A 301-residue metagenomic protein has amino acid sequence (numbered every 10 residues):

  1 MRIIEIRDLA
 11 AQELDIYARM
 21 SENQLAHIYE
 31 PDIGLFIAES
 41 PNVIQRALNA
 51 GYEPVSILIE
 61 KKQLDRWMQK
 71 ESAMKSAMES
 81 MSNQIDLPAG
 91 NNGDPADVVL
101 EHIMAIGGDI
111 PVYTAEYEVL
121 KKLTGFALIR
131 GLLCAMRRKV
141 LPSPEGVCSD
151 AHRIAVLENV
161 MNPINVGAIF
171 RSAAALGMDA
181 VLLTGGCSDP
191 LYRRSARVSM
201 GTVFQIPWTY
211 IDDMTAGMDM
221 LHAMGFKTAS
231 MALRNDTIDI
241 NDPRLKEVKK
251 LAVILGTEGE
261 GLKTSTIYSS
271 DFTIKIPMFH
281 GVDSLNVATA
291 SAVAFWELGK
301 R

Functional and structural regions predicted by a protein language model:
M1-W67, C187-S188: Boundary-proximal intrinsically disordered activation/regulatory segments immediately upstream of a helical core
I4, Q84-G93, K139-D236: RNA substrate-binding interface of SAM-dependent RNA methyltransferases
L48, I106, H222: Anion (oxyanion) recognition and catalysis
M68-G107: Intrinsically disordered, low-complexity terminal tails and inter-domain linkers enriched for S/T/G/P/D/E
H102-G125, T209-D212: A glycine-rich helix N-cap at a beta->alpha junction
L132, S172-L176, P190, S195-V203 (+1 more regions): Structured adenosyl-cofactor binding patch, chiefly the S-adenosyl-L-methionine
A229-V282: Active-site/ligand-binding-proximal alpha/beta "capping" segment
